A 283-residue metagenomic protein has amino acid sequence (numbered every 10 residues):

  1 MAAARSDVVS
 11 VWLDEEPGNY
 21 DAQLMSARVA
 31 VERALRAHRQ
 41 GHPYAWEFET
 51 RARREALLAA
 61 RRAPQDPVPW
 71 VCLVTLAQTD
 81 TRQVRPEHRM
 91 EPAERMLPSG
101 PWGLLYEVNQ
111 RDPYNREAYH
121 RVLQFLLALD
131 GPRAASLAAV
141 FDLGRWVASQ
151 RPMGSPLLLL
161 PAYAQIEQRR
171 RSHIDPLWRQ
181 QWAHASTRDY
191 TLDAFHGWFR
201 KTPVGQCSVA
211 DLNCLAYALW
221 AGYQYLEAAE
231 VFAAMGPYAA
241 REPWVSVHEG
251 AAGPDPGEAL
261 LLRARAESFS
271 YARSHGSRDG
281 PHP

Functional and structural regions predicted by a protein language model:
M1-E15, S26-D66, W70-Q110, Y114-Q150 (+4 more regions): Short coil/linker segments at helix-helix boundaries
G18-L24, Q110-E117, Y217-Y225: Short, solvent-exposed linear motifs at loop/edge-of-secondary-structure regions
Y20-D21, P67-V68, R116, S155 (+1 more regions): Helix-start (N-cap) detector for alpha-helical repeat units in TPR-like alpha-solenoids, especially tetratricopeptide
G144, R171-P283: Fungal-biased detection of long, low-complexity, Ser/Thr- and Lys/Arg-rich intrinsically disordered regions
S155-L160, Q206: Alpha-solenoid helical repeat architecture
